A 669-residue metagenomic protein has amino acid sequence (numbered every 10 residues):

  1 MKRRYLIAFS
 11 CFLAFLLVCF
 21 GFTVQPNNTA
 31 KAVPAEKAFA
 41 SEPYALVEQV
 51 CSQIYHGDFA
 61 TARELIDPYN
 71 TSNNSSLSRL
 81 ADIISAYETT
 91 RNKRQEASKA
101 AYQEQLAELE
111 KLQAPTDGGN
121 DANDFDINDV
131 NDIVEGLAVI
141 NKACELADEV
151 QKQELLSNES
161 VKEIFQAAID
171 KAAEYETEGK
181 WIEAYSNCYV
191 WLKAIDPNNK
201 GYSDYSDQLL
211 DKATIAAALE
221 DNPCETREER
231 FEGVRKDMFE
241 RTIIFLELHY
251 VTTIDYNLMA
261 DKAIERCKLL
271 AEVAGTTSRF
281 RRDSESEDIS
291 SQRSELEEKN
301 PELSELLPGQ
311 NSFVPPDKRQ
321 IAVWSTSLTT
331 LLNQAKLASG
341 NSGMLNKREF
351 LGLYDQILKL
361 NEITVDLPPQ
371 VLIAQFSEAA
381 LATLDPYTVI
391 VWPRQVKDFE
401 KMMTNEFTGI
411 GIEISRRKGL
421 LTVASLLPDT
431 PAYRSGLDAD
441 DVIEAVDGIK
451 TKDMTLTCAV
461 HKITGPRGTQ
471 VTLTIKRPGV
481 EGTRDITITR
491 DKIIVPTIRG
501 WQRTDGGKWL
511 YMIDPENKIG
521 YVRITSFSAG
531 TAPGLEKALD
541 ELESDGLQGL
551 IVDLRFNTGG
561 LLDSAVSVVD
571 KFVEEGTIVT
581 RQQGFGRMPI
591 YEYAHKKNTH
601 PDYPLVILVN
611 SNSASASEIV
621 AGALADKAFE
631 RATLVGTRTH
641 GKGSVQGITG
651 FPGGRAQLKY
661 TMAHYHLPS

Functional and structural regions predicted by a protein language model:
S41-L46, D58, A100-E104, D129-V134 (+2 more regions): Generic helix N-cap/helix-start motif at coil->alpha-helix transitions
E42, C51-I54, A101, Q113 (+2 more regions): Hydrophobic/aromatic side-chain positions at a characteristic register within alpha-helices of tetratricopeptide repeats
S52, H56-G57, N70, L360-P369 (+5 more regions): Cleft-lining beta-strand/loop regions that shape enzyme active-site pockets
E64-T90, I140-E163, V190-D211: Short, charge-rich amphipathic alpha-helical segments embedded in non-transmembrane helical bundles/solenoids
I83-K111, N158-E178, D204-G233: Alpha-helical linker/edge segments of TPR/alpha-solenoid repeat scaffolds and analogous pre-/post-domain helices
A107-K111, D170-E174, E228, E232-G233 (+6 more regions): PDZ/PDZ-like domain segments forming the peptide/carboxylate-binding groove, activating on the N-terminal beta-strands
S286-E287, S669: Conserved functional hotspot residues or short segments at active or partner-binding sites across diverse domains
